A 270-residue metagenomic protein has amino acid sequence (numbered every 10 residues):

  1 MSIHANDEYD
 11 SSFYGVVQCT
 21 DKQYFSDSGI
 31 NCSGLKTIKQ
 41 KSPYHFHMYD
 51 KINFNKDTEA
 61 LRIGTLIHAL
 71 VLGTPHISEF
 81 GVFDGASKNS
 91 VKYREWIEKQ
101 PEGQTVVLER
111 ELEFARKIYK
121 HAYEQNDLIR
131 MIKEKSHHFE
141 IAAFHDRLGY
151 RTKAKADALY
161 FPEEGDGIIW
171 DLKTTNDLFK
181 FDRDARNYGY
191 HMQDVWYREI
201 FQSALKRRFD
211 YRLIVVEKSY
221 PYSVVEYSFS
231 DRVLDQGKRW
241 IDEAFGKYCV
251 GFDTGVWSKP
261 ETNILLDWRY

Functional and structural regions predicted by a protein language model:
M1-A154, E261-T262: Metal-dependent nuclease catalytic cores that hydrolyze phosphodiester bonds in DNA/RNA, characterized by
A5-N6, R116-K117, R186-Y188, W196-Y270: Metal-dependent nuclease catalytic regions and adjoining charged, substrate-binding loops involved in nucleic-acid end
T58-E59, A185-M192: Short alpha-helix boundary/capping segments
H68, A158, I241: A residue-level signal for conserved active-site and pocket-lining positions in enzyme catalytic cores
L128-K133, Y160-G167, F201-F209: Secondary-structure boundary elements
F139, A154-F181: Conserved catalytic cores of phosphodiester-cleaving nucleases, focusing on short active-site segments
F144, F179-A185: Surface-exposed cleft-lining segments at the edges of enzyme active sites
R151-K153, G167, Y222-V224: Short, mixed charged/polar active-site loops that provide acid/base catalysis or chelate metal/phosphate cofactors
